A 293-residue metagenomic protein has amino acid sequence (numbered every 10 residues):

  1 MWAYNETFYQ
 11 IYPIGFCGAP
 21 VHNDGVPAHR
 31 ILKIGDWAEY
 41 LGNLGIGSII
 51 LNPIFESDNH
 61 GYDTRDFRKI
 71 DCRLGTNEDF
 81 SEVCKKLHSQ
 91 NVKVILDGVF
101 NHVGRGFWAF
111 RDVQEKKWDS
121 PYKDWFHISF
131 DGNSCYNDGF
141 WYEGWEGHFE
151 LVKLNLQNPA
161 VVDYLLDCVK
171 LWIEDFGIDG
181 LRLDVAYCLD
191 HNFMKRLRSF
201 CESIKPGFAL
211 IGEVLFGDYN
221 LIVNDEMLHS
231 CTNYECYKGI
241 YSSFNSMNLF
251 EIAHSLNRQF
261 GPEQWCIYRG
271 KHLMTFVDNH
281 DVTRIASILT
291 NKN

Functional and structural regions predicted by a protein language model:
M1-F8, Y12-G47, I54-L171, D175 (+2 more regions): Substrate-binding/active-site clefts of carbohydrate-active enzymes
T7-Q10, I49-L51, V94-L96, L181 (+3 more regions): Hydrophobic faces of well-ordered beta-strands that scaffold small-molecule active sites in alpha/beta enzyme cores
I14, I54, V99-N101, A186-C188 (+3 more regions): Active-site beta-loop-alpha junctions enriched in small/polar residues
P20-V21, I178-R182, V282-S287: Glycine- and acidic
N77, H191-N192: Loop/helix-junction capping segments adjacent to catalytic residues or to phosphate/diphosphate-binding pockets
F100-H102, E150, Y164-H191, G270 (+1 more regions): Active-site groove signature of glycoside hydrolases
R111-W118, R198-N293: Conserved alpha/beta catalytic core and glycan-binding cleft of carbohydrate-active enzymes
